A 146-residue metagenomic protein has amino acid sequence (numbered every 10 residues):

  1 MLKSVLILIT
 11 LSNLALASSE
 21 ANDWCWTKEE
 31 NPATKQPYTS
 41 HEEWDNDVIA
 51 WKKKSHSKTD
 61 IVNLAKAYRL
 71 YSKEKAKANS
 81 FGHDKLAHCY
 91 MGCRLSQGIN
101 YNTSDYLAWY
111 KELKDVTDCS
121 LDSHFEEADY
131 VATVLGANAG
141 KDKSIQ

Functional and structural regions predicted by a protein language model:
M1-S19: Classical Sec-dependent N-terminal signal peptides that target proteins to the secretory pathway
S18-E127, V131-V134, N138-Q146: Bulky hydrophobic segments
